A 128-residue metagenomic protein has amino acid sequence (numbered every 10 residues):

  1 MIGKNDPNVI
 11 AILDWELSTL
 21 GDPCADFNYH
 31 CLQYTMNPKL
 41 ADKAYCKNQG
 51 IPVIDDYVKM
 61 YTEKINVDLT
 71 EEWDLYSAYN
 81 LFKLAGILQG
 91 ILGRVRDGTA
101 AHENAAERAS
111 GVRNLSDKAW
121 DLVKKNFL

Functional and structural regions predicted by a protein language model:
M1-A25, Y29-C31: Active-site acidic catalytic loop and adjacent metal/ATP-binding pocket of ATP-dependent phosphoryl transfer enzymes
G3-I10, L40, I65-L69, A105 (+1 more regions): Conserved NTP-binding catalytic cores of kinases and kinase-like/nucleotidyltransferase enzymes across multiple kinase
V9-I12, V53-L69, N114-L115, A119: Short amphipathic alpha-helical segments and their helix-coil junctions
C24-I65, Y79-D97: Active-site activation/catalytic loop segments of kinase-like enzymes and analogous catalytic loops in related
K43-A44, T70-E72, G98-A105: Short, surface-exposed loop/turn segments at secondary-structure junctions
D68-N80: All-alpha amphipathic helical-bundle segments outside canonical DNA-binding/catalytic cores that form hydrophobic
R94-L128: Regulatory N- and C-terminal appendages and interdomain linkers associated with kinase/kinase-like NTP transferase
